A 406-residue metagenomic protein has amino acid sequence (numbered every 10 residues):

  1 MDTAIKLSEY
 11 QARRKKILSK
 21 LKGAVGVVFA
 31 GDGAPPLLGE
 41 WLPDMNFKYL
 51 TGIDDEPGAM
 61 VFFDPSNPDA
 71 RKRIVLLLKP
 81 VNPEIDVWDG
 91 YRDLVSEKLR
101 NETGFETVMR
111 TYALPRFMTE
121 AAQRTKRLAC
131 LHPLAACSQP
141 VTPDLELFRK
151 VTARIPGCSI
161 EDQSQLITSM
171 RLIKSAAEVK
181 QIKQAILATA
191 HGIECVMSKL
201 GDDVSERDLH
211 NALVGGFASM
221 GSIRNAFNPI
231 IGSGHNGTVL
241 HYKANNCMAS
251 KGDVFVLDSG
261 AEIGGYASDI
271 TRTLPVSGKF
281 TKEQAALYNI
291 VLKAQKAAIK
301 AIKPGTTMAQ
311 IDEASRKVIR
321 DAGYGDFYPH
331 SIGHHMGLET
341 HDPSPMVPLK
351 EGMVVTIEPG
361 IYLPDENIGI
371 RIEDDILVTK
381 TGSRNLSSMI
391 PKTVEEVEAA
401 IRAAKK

Functional and structural regions predicted by a protein language model:
M1-K406: Active-site neighborhoods and metal-handling regions in enzymes and metal-associated proteins
